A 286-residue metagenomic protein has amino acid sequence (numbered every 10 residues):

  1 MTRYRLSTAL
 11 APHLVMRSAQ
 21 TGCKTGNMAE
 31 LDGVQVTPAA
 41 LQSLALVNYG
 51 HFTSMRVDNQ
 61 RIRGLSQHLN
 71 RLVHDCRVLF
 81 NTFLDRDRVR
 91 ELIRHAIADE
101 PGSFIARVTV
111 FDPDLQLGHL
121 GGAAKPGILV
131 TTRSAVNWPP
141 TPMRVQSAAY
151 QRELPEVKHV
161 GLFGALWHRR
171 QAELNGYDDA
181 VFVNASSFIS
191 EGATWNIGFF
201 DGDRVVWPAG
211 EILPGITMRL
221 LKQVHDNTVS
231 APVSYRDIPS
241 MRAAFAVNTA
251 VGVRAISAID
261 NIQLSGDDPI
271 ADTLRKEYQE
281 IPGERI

Functional and structural regions predicted by a protein language model:
T2-H95, F111, H119-I286: Helix-start/capping segments and mature chain N-termini
D99-V110, L117: Ordered, amphipathic secondary-structure segments that act as subunit-interaction surfaces in large macromolecular
